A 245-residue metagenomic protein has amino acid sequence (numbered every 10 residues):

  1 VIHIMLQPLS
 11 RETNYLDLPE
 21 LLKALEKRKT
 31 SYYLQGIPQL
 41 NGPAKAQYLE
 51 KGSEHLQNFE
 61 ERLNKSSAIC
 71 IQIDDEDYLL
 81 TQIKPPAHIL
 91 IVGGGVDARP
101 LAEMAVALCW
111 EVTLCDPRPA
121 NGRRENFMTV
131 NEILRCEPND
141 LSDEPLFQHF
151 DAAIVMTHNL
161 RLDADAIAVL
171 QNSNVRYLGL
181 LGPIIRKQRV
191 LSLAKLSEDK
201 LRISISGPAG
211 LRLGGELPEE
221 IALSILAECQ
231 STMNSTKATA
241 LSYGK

Functional and structural regions predicted by a protein language model:
V1-P117, N121-M128, Q148-D151, L193 (+1 more regions): Segments forming oxygen-rich coordination pockets for charged ligands
M104, D165-L170: A short acidic, amphipathic alpha-helical/loop segment
T113, L134, S206: General small-molecule cofactor/ligand-binding pocket signal
C115, A152, T157-L160, A168-L193: ADP-ribose/adenylate-binding Rossmann-like module
M128-V130, S173-N174, S197, L201: Short, structured coil segments at secondary-structure junctions
N131-E137: Conserved SAM-binding strand-loop segment of SAM-dependent methyltransferases
P138-H149: Short amphipathic alpha-helix with an adjacent loop that forms part of the alpha/beta core around
L180-K245: Adenosine-phosphate binding glycine-rich loop
